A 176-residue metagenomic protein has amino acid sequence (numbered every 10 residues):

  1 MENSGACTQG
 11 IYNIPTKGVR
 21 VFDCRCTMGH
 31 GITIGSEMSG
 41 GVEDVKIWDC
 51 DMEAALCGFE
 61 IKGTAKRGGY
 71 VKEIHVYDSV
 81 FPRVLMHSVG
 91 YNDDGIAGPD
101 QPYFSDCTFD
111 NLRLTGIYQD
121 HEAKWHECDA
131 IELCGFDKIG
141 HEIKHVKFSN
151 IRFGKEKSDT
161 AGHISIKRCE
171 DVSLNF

Functional and structural regions predicted by a protein language model:
M1-F176: Extracellular/periplasmic carbohydrate-active domains that bind, remodel, or depolymerize complex polysaccharides
